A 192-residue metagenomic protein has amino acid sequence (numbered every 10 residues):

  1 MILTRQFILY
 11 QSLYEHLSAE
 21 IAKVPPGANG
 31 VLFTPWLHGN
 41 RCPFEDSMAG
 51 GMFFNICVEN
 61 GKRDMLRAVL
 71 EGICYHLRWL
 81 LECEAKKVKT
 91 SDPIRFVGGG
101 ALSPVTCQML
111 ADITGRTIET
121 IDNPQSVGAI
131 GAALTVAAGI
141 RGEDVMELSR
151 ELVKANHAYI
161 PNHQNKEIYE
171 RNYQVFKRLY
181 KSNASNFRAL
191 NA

Functional and structural regions predicted by a protein language model:
M1-A192: Glycine/Thr-rich phosphate-binding loops that ligate phosphate moieties of nucleotide and other phosphorylated ligands
